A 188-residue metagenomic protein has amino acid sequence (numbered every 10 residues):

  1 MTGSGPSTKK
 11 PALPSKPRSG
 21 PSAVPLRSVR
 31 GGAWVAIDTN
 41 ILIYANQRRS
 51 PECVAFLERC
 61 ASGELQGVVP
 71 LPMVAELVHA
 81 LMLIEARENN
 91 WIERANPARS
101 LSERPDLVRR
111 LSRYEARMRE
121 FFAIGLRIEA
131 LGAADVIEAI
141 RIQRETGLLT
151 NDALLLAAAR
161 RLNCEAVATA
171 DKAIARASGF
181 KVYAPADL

Functional and structural regions predicted by a protein language model:
T2-M73, A80-N96, L188: Short, well-structured N-terminal submotif of metal-dependent ribonuclease cores
T2-P14, G20-L26, S112-A166: Active-site neighborhoods of divalent-metal-dependent phosphate/nucleic-acid chemistry enzymes
W34, Q66, I128, A166-V167: A residue-level structural signature of the nucleotidyltransferase/glycosyltransferase Rossmann-like core
D38-N40, D152, D171: Acidic active-site catalytic centers that drive phospho-/nucleotidyl reactions and related ester hydrolyses
R59, A158, I174: Hydrophobic/aromatic ligand-binding patch that stacks against planar heteroaromatic rings of cofactors or nucleotides
R59-G67, L71-A75, A80-E85, E93 (+3 more regions): Mobile, glycine- and charge-enriched loop segments and immediately flanking short secondary-structure elements within
A173-F180: Short loop/helix-cap segments at secondary-structure boundaries that form the rim of catalytic
